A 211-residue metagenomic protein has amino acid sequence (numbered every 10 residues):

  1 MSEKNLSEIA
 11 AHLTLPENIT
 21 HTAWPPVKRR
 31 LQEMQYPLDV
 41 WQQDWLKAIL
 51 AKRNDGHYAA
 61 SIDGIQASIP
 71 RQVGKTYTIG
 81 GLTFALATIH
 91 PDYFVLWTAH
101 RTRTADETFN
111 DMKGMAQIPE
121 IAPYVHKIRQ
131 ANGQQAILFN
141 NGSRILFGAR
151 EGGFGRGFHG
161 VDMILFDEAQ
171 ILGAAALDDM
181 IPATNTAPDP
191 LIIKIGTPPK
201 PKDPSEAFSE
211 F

Functional and structural regions predicted by a protein language model:
S2-F211: Phosphate/NTP-binding elements of NTP-utilizing enzymes
